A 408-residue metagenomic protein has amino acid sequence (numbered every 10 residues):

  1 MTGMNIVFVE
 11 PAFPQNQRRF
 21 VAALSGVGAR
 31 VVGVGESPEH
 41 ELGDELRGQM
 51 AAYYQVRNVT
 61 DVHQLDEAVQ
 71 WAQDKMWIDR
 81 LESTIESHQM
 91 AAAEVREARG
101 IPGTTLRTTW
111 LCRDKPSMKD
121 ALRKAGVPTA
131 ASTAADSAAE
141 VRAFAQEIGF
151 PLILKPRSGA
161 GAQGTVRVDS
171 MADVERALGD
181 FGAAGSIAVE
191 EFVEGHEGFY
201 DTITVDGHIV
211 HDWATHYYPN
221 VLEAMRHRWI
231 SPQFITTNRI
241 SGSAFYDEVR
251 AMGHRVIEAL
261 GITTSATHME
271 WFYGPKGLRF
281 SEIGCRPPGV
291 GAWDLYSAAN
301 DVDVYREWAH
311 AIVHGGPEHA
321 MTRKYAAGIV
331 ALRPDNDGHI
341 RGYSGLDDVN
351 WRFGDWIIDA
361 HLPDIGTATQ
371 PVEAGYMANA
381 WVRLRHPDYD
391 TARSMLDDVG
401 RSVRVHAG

Functional and structural regions predicted by a protein language model:
M1-T108, A139, P334, L362-A368 (+2 more regions): ATP-binding N-terminal substructure of ATP-dependent carboxylate-amine bond-forming enzymes
R113-G195, V205-D206, I235-A251, R255 (+1 more regions): Active-site nucleotide/adenylate-binding loops and adjacent lid/helix of ATP-dependent enzymes
V166, E191, T237-N238, S297 (+1 more regions): Short, well-ordered beta-strand elements within core beta-sheets of diverse protein domains
D169, T202, L332-D335, V382-P387: Short beta-strand-to-loop capping motifs
E191-I262, A266, Y273, F280 (+2 more regions): ATP-dependent carboxylate/phosphate-activation module, predominantly the ATP-grasp catalytic core and closely related
T263-M269, E318-R323, H406-G408: Flexible, glycine/charged-enriched surface loops at secondary-structure junctions
T267, V349-A368: A structural supersecondary motif
H310-G354: A glycine-rich beta-turn/hairpin centered on an aromatic-Pro dipeptide
